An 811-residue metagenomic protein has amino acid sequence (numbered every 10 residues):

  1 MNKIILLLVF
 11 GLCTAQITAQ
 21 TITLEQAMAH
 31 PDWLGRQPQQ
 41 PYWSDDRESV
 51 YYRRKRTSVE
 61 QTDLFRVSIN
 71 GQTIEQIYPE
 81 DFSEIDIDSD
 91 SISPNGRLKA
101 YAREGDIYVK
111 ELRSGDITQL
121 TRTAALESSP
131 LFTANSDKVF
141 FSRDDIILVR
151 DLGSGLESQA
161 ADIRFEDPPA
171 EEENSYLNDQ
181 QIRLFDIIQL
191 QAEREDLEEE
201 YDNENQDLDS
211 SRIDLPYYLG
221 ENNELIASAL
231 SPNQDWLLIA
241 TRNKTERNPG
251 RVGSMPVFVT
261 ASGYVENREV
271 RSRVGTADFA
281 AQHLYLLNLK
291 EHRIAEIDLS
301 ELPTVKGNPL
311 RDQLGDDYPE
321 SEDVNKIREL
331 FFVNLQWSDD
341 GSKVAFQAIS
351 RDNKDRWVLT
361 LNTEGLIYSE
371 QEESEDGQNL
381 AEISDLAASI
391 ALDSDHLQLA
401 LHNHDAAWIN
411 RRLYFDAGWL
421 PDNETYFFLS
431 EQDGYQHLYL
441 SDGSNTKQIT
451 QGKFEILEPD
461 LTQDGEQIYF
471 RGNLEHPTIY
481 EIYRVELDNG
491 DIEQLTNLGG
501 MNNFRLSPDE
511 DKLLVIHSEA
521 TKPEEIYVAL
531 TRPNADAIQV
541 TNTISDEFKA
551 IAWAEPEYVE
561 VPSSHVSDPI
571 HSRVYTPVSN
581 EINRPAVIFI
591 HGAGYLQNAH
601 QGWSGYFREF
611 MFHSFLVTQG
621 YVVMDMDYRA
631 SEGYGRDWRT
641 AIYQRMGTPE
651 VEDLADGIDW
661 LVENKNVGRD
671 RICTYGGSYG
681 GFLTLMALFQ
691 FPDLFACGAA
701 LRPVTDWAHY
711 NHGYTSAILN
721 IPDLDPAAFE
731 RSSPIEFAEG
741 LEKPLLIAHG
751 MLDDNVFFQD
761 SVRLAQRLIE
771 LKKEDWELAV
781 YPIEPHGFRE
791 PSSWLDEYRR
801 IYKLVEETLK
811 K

Functional and structural regions predicted by a protein language model:
M1-I4: Positively charged n-region of N-terminal signal peptides that target proteins for export
L7-V9: Sec-dependent N-terminal signal peptides
I17-Q494, G499-G500, D511-K512, A520-E524 (+2 more regions): Beta-propeller folds
F332, M501-K811: Serine-hydrolase catalytic core recognition
